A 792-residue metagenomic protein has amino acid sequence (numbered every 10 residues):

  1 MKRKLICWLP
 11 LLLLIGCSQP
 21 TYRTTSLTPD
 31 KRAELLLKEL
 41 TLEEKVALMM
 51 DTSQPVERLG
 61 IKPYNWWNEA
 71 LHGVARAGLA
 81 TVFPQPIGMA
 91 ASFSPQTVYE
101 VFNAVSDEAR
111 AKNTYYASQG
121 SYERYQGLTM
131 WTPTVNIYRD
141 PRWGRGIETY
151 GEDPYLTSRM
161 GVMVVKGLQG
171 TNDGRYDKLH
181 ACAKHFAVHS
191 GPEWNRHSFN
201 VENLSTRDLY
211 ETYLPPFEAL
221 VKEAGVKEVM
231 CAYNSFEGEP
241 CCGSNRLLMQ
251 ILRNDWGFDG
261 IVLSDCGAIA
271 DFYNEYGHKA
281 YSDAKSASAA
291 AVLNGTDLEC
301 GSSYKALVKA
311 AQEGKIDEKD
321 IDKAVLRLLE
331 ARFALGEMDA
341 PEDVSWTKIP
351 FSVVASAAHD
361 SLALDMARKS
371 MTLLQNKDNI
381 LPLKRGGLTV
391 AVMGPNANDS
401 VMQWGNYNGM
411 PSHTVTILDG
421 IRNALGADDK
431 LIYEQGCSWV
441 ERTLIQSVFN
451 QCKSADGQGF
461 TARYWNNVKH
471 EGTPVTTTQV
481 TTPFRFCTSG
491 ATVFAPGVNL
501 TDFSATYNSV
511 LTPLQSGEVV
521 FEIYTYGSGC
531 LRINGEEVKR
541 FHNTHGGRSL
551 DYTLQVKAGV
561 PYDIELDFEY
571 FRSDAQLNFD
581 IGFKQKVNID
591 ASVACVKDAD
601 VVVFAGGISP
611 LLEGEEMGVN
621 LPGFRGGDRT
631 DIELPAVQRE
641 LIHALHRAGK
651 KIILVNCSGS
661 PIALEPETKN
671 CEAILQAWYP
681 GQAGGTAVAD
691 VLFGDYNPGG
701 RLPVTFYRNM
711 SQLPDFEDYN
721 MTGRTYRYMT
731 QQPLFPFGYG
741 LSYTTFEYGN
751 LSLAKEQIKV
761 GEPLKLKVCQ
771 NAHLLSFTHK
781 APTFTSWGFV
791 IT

Functional and structural regions predicted by a protein language model:
M1-T21: Bacterial Sec-dependent N-terminal signal peptides
C17-H779, T783-T792: Glycoside hydrolase catalytic-domain context in secreted enzymes
